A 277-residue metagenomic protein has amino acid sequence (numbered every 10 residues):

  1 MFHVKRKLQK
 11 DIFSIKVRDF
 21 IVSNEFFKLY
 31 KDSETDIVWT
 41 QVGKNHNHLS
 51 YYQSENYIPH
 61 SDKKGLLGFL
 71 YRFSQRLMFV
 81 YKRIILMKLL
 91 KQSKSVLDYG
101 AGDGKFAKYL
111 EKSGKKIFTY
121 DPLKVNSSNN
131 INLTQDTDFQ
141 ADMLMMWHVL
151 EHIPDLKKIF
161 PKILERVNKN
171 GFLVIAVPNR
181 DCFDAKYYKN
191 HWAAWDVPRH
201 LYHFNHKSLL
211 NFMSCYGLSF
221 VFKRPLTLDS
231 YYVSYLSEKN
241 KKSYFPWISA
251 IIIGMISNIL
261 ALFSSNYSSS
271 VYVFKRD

Functional and structural regions predicted by a protein language model:
M1-W147, L156-F160, P225-L226, S237-K239 (+2 more regions): Conserved N-terminal segment of class I S-adenosyl-L-methionine
S23-F27, P154-K162, F172-D277: S-adenosyl-L-methionine-dependent methyltransferase catalytic module, highlighting the catalytic core
R76, K82-R83, R166, R199 (+1 more regions): Basic side chains
K91, K112, N168, C215-L218: Short, well-ordered coil/turn elements that cap or connect secondary structure elements
K115, N170-G171: A short helix->loop->beta-strand "cap" motif at the edges of active sites that frequently abuts
